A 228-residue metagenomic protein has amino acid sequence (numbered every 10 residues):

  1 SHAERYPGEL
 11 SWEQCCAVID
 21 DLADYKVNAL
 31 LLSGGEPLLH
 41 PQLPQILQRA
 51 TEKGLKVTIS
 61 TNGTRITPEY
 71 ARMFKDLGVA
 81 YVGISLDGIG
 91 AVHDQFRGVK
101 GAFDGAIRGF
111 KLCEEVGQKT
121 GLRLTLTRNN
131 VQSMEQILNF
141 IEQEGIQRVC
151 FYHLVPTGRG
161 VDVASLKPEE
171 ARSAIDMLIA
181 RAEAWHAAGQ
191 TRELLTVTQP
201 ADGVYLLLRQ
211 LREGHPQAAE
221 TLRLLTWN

Functional and structural regions predicted by a protein language model:
S1-L10: Iron-sulfur (Fe-S) cluster-binding segments and ferredoxin-like electron-carrier domains, especially [2Fe-2S]
R5, D104, S133, W185 (+1 more regions): Secondary-structure transition/capping residues
E9-E169: Radical SAM/AdoMet-radical enzyme domain recognition
G158-N228: A C-terminal junction/extension of Radical SAM enzymes
